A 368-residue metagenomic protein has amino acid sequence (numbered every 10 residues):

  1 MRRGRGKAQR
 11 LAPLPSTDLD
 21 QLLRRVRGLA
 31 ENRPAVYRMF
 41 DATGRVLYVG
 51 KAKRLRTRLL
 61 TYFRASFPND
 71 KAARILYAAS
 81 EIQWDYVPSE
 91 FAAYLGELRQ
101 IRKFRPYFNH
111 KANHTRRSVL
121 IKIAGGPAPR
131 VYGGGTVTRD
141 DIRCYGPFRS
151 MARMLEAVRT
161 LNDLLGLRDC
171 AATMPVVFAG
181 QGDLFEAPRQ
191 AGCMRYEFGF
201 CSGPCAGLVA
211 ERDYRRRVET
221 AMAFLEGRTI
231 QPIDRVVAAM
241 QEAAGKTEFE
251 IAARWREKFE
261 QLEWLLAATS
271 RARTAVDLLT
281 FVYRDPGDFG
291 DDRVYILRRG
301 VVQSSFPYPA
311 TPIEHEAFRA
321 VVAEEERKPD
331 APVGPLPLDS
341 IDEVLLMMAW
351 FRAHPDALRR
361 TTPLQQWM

Functional and structural regions predicted by a protein language model:
M1-M368: Acidic, glycine-enriched active-site microenvironments
